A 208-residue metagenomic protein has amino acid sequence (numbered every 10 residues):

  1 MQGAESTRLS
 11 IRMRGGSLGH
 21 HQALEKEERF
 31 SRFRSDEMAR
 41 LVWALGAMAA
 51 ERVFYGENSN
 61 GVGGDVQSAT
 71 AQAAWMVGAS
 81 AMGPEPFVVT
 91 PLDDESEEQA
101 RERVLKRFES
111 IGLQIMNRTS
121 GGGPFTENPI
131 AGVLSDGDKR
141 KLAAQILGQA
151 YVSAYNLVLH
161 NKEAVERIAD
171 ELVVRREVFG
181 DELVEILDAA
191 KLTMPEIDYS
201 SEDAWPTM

Functional and structural regions predicted by a protein language model:
M1-M208: Soluble catalytic regions of large protease machineries
